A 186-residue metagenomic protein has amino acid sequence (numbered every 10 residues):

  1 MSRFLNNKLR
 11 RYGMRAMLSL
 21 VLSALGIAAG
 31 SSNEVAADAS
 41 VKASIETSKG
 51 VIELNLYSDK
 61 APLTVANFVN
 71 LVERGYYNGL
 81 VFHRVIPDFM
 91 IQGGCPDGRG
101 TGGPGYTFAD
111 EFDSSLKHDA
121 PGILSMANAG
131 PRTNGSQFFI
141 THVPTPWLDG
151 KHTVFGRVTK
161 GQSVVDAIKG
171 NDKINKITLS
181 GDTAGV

Functional and structural regions predicted by a protein language model:
S2-R11, R15-V186: Cyclophilin-like peptidyl-prolyl cis-trans isomerases
